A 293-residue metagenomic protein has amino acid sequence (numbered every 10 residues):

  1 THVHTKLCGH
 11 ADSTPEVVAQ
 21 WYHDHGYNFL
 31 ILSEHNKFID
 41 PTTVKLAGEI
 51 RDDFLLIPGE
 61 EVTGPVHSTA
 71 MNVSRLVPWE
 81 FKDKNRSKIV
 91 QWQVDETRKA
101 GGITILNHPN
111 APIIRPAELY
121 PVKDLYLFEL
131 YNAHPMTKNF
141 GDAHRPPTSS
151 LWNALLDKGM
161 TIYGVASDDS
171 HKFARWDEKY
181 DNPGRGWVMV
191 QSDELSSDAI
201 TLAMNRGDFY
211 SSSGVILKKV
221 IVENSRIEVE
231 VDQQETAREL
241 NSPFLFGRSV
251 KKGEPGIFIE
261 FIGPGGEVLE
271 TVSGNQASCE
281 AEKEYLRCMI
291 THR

Functional and structural regions predicted by a protein language model:
T1-D124, E129-W152, K158, V165-R175 (+1 more regions): A metal-dependent hydrolase metal-coordination microenvironment
C8, P15, G159-I162, S170-R293: C-terminal functional module detector
